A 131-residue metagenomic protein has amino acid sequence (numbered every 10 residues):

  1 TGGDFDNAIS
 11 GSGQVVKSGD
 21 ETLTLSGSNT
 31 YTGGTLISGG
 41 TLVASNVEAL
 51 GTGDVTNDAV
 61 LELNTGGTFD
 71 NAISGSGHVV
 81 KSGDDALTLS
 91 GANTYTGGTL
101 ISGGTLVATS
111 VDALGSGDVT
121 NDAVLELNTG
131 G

Functional and structural regions predicted by a protein language model:
G3-G11, T24-S76, T88-G131: Surface-exposed loop/turn positions within long extracellular repeat scaffolds, especially the passenger domains
Q14: Short hydrophobic/aromatic beta-strand element in the GNAT-like acyltransferase core that lines or flanks the acyl-donor
